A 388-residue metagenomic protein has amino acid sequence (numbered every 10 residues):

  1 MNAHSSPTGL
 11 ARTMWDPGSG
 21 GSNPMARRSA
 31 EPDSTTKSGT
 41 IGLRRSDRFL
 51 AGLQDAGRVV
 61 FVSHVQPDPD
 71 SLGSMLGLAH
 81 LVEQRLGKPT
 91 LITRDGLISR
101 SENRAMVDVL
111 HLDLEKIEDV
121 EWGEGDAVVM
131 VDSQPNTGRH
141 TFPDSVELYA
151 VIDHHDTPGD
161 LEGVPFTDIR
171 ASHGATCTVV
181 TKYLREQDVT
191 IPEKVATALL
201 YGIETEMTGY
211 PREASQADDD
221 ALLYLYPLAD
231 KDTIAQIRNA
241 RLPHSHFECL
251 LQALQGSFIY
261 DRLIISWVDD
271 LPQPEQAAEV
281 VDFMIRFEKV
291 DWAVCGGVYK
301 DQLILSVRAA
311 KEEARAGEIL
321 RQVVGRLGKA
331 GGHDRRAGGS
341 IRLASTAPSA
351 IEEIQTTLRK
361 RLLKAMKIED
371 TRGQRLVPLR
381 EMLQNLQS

Functional and structural regions predicted by a protein language model:
S5-S6, S19-S22: Low-acidity, Ser/Thr- and Arg-rich intrinsically disordered low-complexity segments
A11, D16, E31-D33: Short amphipathic, helix-prone segments within low-complexity/disordered or flexible regions
R28-V65, G73-R104, D108, E124-G125 (+1 more regions): Hydrophobic helix-and-loop "lid/oligomerization" segment in the mid-to-C-terminal part of catalytic domains
H64-V65, D95, L110, V131-Q134 (+5 more regions): Fold-independent oxyanion-binding glycine-rich loops and adjacent beta-strand/coil segments at enzyme active sites
D70-L81, A175-K182: Short amphipathic alpha-helical face segments that pack within enzyme cores and frequently flank/anchor catalytic
A105-V164: Active-site cofactor/cluster-binding pocket
V129, A150-I152, T167-I169, I264 (+1 more regions): Hydrophobic/aromatic beta-strand patches that form the interior of the parallel beta-sheet core in alpha/beta enzyme
H154-L223, L358-R359: Short alpha-helices
